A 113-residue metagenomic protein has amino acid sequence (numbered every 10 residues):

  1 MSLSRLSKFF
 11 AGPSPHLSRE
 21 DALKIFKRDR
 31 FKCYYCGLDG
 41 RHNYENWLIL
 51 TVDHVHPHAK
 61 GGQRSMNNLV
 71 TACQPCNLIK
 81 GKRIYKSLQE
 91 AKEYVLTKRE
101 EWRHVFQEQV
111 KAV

Functional and structural regions predicted by a protein language model:
M1-E20, L38-G40, K92-V113: A boundary/linker detector
R5, R28, K80-R83, R103: Basic side chains
F9-G12, L48, V52-D53, R64 (+2 more regions): Structured catalytic/translocation cores of nucleotide/phosphate-coupled proteins
H16-K24, H56-Q63: Short, intrinsically disordered, charge-biased short linear motifs at domain edges
L17-L50, C73: Short cysteine-rich loop/turn motifs with clustered Cys
Y35, N43, I79-R83, E101: Generic macromolecular interface patches on structured domains
G40-T71, I84: Histidine-centered nuclease catalytic patch
L69-E93: A contiguous, mid-protein "functional segment" used to position or interact with cofactors/ions or partner subunits
